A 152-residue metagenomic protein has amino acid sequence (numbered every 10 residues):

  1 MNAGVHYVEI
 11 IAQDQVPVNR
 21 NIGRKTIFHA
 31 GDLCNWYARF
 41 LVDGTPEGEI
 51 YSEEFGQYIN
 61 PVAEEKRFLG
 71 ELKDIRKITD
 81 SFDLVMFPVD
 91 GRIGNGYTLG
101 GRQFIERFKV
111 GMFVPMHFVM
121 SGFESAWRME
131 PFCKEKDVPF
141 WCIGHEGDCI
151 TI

Functional and structural regions predicted by a protein language model:
M1-A3, Q13-D14, G91-G94, V119-M120: Short beta->alpha connector loops
M1-D80, G147-I152: Core dinuclear metal-dependent hydrolase active-site scaffold
F28-D32, S52-R67, L84-R92, M112-E124 (+1 more regions): Active-site neighborhood of phospho(di)ester-bond hydrolases with catalytic His/Asp-centered motifs
L72-R76, I93-I152: Binuclear metal-ion centers of metallo-dependent hydrolases, dominated by the metallo-beta-lactamase
